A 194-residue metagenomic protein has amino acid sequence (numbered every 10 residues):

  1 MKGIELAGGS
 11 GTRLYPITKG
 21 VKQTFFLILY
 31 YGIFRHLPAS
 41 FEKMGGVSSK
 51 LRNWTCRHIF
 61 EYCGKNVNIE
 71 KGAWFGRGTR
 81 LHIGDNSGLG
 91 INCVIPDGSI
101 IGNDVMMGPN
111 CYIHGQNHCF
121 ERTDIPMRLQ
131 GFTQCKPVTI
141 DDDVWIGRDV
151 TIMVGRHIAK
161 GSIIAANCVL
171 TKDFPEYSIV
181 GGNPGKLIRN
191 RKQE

Functional and structural regions predicted by a protein language model:
M1, D85, K160: Conserved acidic residues
M1-K65, C119, D143, N183-E194: Terminal amphipathic alpha-helical/low-complexity segments used for targeting or macromolecular assembly
G45-N53, A73-I83, L89-H157, N183-P184 (+1 more regions): Flexible, glycine/small-residue-enriched loop-and-beta-strand segment within the central core of proteins
R156-G181, G185, E194: C-terminal/domain-terminus segments
